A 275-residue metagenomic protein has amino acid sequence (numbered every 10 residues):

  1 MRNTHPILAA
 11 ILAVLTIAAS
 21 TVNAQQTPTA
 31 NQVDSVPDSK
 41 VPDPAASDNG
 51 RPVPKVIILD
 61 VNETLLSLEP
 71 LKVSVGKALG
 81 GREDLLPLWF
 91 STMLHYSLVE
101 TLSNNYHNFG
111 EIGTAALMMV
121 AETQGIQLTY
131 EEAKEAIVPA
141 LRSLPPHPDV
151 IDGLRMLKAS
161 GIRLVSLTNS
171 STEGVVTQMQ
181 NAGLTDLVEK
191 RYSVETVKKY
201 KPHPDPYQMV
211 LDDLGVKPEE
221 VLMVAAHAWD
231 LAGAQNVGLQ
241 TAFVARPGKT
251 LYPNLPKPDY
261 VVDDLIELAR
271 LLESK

Functional and structural regions predicted by a protein language model:
M1-A9: Bacterial N-terminal signal peptides that target proteins for export
A9-A18: Bacterial N-terminal signal peptides
V22-Q26: Boundary at the C-terminal end of the N-terminal hydrophobic targeting segment
V33-G50, P54, I151, R155-K158 (+2 more regions): Asp-based, Mg2+/Mn2+-dependent phosphohydrolase catalytic module
N49-L94: Active-site neighborhood of HAD-like aspartate-dependent phosphohydrolases
K72, L86-F90, G110, T114-M118 (+1 more regions): An amphipathic alpha-helix signature
S97-E135: A metal-dependent, Asp-based hydrolase signature
G110-E111, L128-S166, V176: Short, acidic loop-to-helix structural element flanking the phosphoryl-transfer center in phosphate-processing enzymes
